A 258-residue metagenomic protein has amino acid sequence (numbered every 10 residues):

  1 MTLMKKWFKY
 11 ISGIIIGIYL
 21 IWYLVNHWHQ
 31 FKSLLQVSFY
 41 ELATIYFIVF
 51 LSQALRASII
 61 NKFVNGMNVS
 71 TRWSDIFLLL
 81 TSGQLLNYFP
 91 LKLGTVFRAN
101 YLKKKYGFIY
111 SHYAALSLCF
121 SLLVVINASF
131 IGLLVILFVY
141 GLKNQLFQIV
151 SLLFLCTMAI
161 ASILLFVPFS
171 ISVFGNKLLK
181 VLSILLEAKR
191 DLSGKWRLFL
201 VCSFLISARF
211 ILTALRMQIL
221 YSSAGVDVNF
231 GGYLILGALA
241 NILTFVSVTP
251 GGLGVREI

Functional and structural regions predicted by a protein language model:
M1-T81, F138-F245: Predominantly cytoplasmic-facing regulatory/coupling regions of multi-pass membrane proteins
A54-S58, F89-A99, T244-I258: Transmembrane helix boundary and interhelical junction motifs in multipass membrane proteins
N65, T95-F97, G132-L137, V150-S151 (+2 more regions): Juxtamembrane/interface motifs at transmembrane-helix termini
M67-R72, L102-Y113, V226: Juxtamembrane helix-boundary/capping and inter-helix hinge elements in multi-pass membrane proteins
W73-I76, G94-V96, F108-S121: Membrane-interface alpha-helices at helix entry/exit sites of multi-pass transporters
F77-G107: Extended non-transmembrane interhelical loops and adjacent amphipathic helices of multipass membrane proteins
L85-P90, A114-L133, L243: Membrane-embedded alpha-helical segments of transport systems, primarily multispan ion/solute transporters
